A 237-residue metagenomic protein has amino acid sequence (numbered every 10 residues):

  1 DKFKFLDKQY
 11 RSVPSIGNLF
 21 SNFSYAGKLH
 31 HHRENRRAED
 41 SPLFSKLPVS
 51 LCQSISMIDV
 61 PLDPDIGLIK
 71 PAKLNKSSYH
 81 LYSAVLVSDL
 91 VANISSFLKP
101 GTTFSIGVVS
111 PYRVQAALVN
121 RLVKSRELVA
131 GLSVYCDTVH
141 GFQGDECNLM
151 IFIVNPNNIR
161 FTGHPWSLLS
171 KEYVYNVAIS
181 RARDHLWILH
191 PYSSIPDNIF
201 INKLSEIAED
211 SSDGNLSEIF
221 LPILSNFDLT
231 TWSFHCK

Functional and structural regions predicted by a protein language model:
D1, I159-K237: Helicase C-terminal subdomain and adjacent C-terminal extension
D1-D40, P111-Y112, Y192-I195: Conserved coupling/interface region of RecA-like P-loop/ASCE motor cores
D1-F3, C52, E146-L149, A182-L186: Short glycine-/polar-rich loops that comprise or flank the Walker A/P-loop and associated switch/sensor motifs
Y10-V13, G17, A84, S88 (+1 more regions): Amphipathic alpha-helical transducer elements in NTP-driven molecular machines
H30, S105-G107, K124-T138: Conserved RecA-like helicase motor-core motifs
R33-R121: Conserved helicase/translocase motor-coupling segment
Y112-R113, Y135-F142: Conserved helicase motor
D137, D145-N157, V177, H185-I188: A short beta-strand element within the Helicase C-terminal
